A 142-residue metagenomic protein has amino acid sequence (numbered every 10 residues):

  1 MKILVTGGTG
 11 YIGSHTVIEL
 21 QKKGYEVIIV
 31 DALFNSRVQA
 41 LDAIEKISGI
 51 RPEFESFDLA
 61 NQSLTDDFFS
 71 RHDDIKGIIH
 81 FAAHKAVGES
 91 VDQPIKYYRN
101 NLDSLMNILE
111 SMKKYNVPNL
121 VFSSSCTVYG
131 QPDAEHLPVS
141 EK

Functional and structural regions predicted by a protein language model:
M1-K142: N-terminal Rossmann-like NAD(P)+-binding domain of SDR-like oxidoreductases, especially those catalyzing
